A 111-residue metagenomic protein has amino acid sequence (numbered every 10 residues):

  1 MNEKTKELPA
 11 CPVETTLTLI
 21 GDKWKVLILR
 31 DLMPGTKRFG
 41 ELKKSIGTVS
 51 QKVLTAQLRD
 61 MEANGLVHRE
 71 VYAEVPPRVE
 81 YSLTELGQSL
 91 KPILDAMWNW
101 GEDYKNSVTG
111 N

Functional and structural regions predicted by a protein language model:
M1-L8, K105-N111: HhH-family (HhH-GPD) DNA N-glycosylase catalytic core used in base-excision repair
E7-V53, P77-E80: N-terminal helix-turn-helix DNA-binding core of bacterial DNA-binding proteins
R30, Q88-N111: Amphipathic alpha-helical dimerization/coiled-coil segments that flank or bridge DNA-binding/regulatory modules
Q57: Residues within the DNA-recognition helix of helix-turn-helix
E70: Short beta-strand His + acidic residue motifs that chelate non-heme Fe in jelly-roll/DSBH and cupin folds
A73-M97: Basic, amphipathic "hinge/linker" alpha-helix immediately C-terminal to the N-terminal HTH DNA-binding motif
